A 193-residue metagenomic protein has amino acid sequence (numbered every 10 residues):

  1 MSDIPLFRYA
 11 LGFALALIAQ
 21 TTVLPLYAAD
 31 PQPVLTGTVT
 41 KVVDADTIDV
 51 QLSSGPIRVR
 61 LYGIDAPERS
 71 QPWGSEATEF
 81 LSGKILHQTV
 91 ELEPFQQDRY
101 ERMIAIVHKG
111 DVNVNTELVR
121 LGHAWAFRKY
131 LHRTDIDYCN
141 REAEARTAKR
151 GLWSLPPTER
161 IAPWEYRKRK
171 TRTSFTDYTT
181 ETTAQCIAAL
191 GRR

Functional and structural regions predicted by a protein language model:
S2-G12, Q20-R193: Small beta-barrel nucleic-acid-binding modules, primarily SNase/OB-fold domains and secondarily Tudor-like barrels
